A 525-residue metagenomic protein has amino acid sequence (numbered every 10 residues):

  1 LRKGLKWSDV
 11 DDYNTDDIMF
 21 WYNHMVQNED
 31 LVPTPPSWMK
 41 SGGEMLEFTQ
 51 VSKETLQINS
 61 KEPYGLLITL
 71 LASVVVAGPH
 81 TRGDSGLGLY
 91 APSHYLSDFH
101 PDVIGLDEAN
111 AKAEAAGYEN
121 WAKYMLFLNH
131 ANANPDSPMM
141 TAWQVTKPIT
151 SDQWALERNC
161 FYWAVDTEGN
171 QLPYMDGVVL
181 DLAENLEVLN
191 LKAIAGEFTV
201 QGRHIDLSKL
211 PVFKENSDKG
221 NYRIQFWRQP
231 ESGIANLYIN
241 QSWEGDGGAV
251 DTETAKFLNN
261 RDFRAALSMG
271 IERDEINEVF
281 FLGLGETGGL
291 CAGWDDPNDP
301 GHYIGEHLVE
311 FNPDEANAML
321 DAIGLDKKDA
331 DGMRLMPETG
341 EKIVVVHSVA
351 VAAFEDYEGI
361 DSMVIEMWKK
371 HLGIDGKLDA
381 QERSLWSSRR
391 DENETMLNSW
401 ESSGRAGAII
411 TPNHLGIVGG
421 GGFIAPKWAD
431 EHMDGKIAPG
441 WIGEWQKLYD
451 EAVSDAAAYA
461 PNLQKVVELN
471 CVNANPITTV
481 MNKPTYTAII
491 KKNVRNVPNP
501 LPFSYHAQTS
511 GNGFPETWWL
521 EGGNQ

Functional and structural regions predicted by a protein language model:
L1-K53, N59-L71, A131-L282, E286-T287 (+2 more regions): Extracytoplasmic/periplasmic ligand-capture domains
S37-K123, V497-L501: Surface-exposed binding/hinge segments that line and control ligand-binding clefts or catalytic entry sites
G78-S93, D206-S208, E382, I490-K491 (+1 more regions): Helix N-cap / beta->alpha transition motif
V103-P138, M363, Q508-S510: Edge beta-strand plus adjacent loop/short-helix module at the start of the mature soluble/periplasmic domain
C291-G293, K491-N493: Outer-membrane beta-barrel and related beta-rich outer-membrane complex signature in Gram-negative bacteria
P484-T487: Middle-to-C-terminal accessory/interaction subdomains
